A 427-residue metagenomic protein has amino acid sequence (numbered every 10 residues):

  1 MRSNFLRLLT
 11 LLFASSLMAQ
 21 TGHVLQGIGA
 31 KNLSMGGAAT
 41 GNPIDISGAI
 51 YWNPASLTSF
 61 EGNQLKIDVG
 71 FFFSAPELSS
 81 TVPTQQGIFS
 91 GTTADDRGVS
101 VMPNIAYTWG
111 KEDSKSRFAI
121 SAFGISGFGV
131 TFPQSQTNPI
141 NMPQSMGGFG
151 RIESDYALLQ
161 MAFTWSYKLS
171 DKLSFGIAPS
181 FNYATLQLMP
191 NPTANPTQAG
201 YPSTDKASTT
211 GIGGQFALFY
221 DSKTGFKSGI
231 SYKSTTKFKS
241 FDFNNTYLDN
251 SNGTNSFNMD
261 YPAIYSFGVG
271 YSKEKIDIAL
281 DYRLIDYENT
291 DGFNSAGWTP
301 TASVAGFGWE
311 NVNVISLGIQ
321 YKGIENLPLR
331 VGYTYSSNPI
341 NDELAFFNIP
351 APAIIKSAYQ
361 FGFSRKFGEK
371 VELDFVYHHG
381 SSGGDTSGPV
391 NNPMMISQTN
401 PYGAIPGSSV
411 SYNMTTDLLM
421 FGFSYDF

Functional and structural regions predicted by a protein language model:
M1, A19-Q20: Absolute protein N-terminus
R2-L11: Sec-dependent signal peptide recognition, specifically the positively charged N-region followed immediately by
L9, Q85-A94, S251, A404: Short intrinsically disordered, low-complexity coil segments enriched in acidic
L12, I28, F60-G62: A generic structural signal for short, non-catalytic loop/turn and secondary-structure boundary residues
A14-S16: N-terminal signal peptide c-region/cleavage motif recognized by signal peptidases
Q20-G36, T40, S100-F427: Outer-membrane beta-barrel porins/channels
P43-W52, T58-S135: Outer-membrane beta-barrel translocator/receptor signature
